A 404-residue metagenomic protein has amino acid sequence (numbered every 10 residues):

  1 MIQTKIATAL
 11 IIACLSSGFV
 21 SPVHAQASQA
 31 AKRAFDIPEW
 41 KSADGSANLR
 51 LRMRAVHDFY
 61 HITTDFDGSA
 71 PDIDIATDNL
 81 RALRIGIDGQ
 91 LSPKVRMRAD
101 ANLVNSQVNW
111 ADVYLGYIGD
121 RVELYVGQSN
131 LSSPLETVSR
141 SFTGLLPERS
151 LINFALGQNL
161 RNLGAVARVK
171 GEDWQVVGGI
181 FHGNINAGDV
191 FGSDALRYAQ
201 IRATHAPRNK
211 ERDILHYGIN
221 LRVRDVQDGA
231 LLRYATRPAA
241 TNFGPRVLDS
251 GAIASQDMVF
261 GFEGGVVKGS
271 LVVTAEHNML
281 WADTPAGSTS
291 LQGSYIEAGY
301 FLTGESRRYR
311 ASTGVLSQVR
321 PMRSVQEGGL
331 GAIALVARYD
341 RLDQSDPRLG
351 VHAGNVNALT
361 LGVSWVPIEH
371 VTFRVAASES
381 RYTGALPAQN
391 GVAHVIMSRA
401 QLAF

Functional and structural regions predicted by a protein language model:
M1-A9: Bacterial N-terminal signal peptides that target proteins for export
T8-G18: Bacterial N-terminal signal peptides
S17, V108, A187, D283-T284 (+1 more regions): A short hydrophobic/aromatic micro-motif that marks alpha-helical segments and, especially, helix-coil
F19-A25: Sec/Tat signal peptide C-region and signal peptidase I cleavage site
A25-R33, F66: Cleaved targeting-peptide boundary
S28-A30, L232-F404: Outer-membrane beta-barrel pore domains
D36-D67, D72-Q227, L291-V319, R323-E327 (+3 more regions): Outer membrane beta-barrel
